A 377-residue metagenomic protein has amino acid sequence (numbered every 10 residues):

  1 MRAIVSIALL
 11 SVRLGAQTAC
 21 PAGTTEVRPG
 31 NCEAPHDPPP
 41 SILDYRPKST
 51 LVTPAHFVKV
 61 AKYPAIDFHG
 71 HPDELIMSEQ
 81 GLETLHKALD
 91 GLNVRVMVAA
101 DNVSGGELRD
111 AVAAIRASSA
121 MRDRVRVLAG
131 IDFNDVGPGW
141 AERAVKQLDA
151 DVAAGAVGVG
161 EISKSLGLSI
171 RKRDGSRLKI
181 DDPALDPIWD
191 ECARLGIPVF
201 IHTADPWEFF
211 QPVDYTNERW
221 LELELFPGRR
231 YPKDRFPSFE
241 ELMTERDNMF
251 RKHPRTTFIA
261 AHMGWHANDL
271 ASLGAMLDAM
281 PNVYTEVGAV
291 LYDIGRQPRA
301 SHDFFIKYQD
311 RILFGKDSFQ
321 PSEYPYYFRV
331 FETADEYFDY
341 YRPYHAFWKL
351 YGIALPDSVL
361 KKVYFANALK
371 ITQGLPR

Functional and structural regions predicted by a protein language model:
L14-A22: Boundary at the C-terminal end of the N-terminal hydrophobic targeting segment
T25-V27: Extracellular, cysteine-rich, disulfide-stabilized repeat modules with beta-strand cores
C32-A120: An N-terminally biased module of ancient metal coordination in phosphate/nucleic-acid-related enzymes
I42, D110-R229: Active-site gating/metal-coordination segments in enzymes
F57-V60, L85-G91, A111-V125, K146-A156 (+4 more regions): Acidic (Asp/Glu)-rich catalytic clusters
P64-G70, V96-A99, V125-G130, V159-E161 (+4 more regions): Hydrophobic faces of well-ordered beta-strands that scaffold small-molecule active sites in alpha/beta enzyme cores
D73-G81, A100-D110, N134-E142, S169 (+4 more regions): Acidic-and-aromatic substrate-binding clefts and catalytic sites of carbohydrate-active enzymes
D234-R377: H/E-rich (His + Asp/Glu) clusters that bind or coordinate divalent metals
